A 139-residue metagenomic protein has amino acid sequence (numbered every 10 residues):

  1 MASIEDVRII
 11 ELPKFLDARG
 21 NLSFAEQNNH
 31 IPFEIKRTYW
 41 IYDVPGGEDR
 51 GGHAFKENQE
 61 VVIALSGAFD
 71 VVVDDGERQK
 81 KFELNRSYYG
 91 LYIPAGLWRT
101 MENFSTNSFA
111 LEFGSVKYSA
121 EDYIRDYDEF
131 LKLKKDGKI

Functional and structural regions predicted by a protein language model:
M1-Y89, T106-F109, F113, Y118-I139: Non-catalytic, conserved peripheral segments adjacent to functional cores
R86-L91, G96-N103: Well-ordered alpha/beta subsegment
